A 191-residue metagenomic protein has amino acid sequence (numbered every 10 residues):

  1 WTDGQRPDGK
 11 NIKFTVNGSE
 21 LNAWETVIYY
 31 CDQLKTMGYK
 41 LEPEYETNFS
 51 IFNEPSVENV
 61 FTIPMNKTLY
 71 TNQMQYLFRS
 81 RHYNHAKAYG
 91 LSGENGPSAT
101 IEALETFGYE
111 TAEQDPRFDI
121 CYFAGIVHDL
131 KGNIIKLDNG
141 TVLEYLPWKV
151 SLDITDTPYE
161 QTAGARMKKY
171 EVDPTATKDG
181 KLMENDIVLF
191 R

Functional and structural regions predicted by a protein language model:
W1-R6, K10-K13, N17-K35, P55 (+4 more regions): Extended, hydrophobic/aromatic-rich amphipathic alpha-helical segments that build helical scaffolds
K40-R191: Elongated scaffold/linker segments in the mid-to-C-terminal portions of large proteins
